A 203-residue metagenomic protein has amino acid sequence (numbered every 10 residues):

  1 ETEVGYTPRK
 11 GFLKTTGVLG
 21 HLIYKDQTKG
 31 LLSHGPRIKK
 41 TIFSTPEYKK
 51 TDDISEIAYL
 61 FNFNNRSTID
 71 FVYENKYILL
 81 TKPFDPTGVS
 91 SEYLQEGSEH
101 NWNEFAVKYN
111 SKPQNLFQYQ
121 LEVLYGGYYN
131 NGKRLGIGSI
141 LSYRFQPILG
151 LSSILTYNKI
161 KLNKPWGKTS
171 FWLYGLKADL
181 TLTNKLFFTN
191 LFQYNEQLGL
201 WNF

Functional and structural regions predicted by a protein language model:
E1-F203: Exposed, low-structure sequence patches enriched in small/polar residues
